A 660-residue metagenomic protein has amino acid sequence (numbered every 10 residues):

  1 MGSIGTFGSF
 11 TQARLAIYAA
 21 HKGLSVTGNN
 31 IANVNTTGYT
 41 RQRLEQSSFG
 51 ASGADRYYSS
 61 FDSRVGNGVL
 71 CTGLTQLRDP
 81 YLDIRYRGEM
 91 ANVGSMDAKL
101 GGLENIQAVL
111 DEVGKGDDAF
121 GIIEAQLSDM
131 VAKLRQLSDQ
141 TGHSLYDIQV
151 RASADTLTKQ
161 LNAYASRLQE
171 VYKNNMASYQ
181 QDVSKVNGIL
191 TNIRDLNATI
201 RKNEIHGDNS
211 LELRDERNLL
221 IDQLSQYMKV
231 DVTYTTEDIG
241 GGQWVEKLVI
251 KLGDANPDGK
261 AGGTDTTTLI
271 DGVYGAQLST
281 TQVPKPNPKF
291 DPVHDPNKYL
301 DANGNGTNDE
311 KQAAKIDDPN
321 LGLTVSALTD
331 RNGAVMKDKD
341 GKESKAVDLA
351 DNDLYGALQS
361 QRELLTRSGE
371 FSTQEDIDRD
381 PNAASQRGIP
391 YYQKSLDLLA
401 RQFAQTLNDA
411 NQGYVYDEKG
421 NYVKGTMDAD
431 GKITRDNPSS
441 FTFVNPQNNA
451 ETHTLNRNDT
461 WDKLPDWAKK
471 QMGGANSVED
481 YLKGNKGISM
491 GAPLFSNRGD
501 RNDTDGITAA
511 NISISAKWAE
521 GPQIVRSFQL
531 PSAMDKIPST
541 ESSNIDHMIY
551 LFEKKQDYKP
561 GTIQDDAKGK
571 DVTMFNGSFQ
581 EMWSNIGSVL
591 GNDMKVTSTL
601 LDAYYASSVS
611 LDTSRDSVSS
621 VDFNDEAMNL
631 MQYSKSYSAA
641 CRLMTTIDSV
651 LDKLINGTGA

Functional and structural regions predicted by a protein language model:
M1-A660: Structural signature of extracellular appendage/secretion-system components
